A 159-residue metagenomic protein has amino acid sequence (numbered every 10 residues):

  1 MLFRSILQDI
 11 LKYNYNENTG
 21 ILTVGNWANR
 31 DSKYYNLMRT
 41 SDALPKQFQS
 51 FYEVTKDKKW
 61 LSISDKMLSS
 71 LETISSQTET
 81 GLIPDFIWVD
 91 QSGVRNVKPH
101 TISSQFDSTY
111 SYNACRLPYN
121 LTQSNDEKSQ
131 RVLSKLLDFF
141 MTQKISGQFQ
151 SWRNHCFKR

Functional and structural regions predicted by a protein language model:
R4-R159: Extended ligand-binding clefts on enzyme/binding-domain cores
